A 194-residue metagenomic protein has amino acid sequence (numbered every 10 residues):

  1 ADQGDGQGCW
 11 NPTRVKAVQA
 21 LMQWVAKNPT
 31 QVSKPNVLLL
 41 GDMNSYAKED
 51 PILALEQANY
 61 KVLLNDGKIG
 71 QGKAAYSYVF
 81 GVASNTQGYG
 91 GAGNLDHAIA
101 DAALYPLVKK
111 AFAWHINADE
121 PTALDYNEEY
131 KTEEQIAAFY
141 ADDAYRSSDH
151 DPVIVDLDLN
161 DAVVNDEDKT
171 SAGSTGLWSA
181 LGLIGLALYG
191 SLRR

Functional and structural regions predicted by a protein language model:
A1-P12: Active-site His/acidic residue clusters
V15, Q23-L38, M43-D166: Metal-dependent phosphoester-hydrolase catalytic domains
V164-T170, I184: N-terminal secretory/membrane-targeting helices
D168-S179: Juxtamembrane/start-of-transmembrane alpha-helix segments at the extracytoplasmic/lumenal side of membrane anchors
L177-R194: A cross-kingdom C-terminal cell-surface attachment/processing module
